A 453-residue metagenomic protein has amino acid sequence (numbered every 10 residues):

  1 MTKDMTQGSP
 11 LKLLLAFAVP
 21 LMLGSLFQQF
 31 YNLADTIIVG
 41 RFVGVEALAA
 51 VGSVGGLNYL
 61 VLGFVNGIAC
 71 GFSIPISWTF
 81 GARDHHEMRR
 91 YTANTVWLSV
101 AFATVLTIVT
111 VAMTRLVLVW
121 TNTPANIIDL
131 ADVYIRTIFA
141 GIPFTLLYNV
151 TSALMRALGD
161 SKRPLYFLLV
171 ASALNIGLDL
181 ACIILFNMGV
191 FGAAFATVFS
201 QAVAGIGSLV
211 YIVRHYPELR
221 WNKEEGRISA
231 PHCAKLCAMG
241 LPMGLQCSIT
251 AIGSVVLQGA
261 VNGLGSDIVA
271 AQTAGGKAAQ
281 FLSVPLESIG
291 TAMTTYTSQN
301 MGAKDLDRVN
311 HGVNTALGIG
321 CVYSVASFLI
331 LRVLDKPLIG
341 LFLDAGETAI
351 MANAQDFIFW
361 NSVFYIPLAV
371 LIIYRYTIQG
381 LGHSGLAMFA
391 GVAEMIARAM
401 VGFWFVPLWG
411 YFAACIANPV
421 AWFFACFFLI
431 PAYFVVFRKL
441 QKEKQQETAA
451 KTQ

Functional and structural regions predicted by a protein language model:
M1-A18, I76-G141, L185-L241, T297-F364 (+1 more regions): Short alpha-helical transmembrane segments in multi-pass integral membrane proteins
Q7, L11-F30, A34, L57 (+8 more regions): Residue-level signal for short hydrophobic patches within transmembrane helices of multi-pass membrane transporters
A16-D35, T137, Y148, A171 (+4 more regions): Transmembrane helical elements of multi-pass membrane transporters/channels
L26, F30-A49, L118-A125, A181-M188 (+5 more regions): Helix-terminus/linker motif at the lipid-water interface of multi-pass membrane proteins
L33-T36, I108, L116, V150-L154 (+7 more regions): Alpha-helical transmembrane segments of multipass membrane proteins
L48-I108, T145-P164, Q258, A271-D335 (+1 more regions): Small-residue-rich hydrophobic transmembrane alpha-helices
L60-G63, T107, N175-L180, G205-L209 (+4 more regions): Hydrophobic transmembrane alpha-helices of multi-pass small-molecule transporters
A69, T137-R156, P164-S172, A193-S208 (+4 more regions): Short runs within selected transmembrane alpha-helices of multi-pass transporters and secretion channels
